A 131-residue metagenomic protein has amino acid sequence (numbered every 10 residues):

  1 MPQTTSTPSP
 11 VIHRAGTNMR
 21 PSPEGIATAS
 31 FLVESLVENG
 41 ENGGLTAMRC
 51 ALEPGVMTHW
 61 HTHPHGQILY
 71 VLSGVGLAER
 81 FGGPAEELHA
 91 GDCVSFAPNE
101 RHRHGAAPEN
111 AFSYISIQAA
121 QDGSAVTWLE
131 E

Functional and structural regions predicted by a protein language model:
M1-G44, A125-E131: A short, N-terminal "cap"/entry segment at the start of jelly-roll beta-barrel domains of the cupin/DSBH fold
S35, T46-H63, P98: Conserved short histidine dyad/triad with adjacent acidic residue
E41-G44, L52-G55, V75-L77, D122-G123: Short, charged/polar surface micro-motifs in flexible loops or helix N-caps
L45-A47, G66, F112-Y114: Structural motif
C50, L69, V94: Conserved GNAT-family N-acetyltransferase fold
M57, T62-A90, E100: A short beta-strand-loop-beta hairpin characteristic of the jelly-roll/cupin
L77, A85, H89-A90, P98-A125: Ligand-binding loop in jelly-roll beta-barrel domains
